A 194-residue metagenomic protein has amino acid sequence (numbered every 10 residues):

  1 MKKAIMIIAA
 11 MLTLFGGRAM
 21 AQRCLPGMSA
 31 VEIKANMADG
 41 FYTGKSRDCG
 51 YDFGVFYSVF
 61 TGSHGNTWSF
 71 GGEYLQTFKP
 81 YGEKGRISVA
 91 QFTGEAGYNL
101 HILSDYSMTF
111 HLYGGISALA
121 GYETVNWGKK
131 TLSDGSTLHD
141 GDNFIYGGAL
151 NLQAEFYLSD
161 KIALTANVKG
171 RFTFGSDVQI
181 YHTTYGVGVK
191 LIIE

Functional and structural regions predicted by a protein language model:
M1-M28, E194: Cleavable N-terminal export/targeting peptides
A4, R23-V31, G62-W68, A90 (+4 more regions): Outer-envelope beta-barrel architecture signal
M20-T77, K190-E194: Short glycine/proline- and aromatic-enriched beta-strand/turn motifs that initiate or cap beta-hairpins
G27-S29, R47-F53, R86-G94, M108-F110 (+2 more regions): Residues that define the transmembrane beta-barrel architecture of outer-membrane proteins
A30-M37, E73-P80, W127-D134, A163-K169: Flexible, solvent-exposed coil segments and beta strand-coil junctions, predominantly the extracellular/periplasmic
G40-T43, P80-I87, S133-D140, F172-D177: Extracellular loop and loop/strand-boundary signature of outer-membrane beta-barrel proteins
F56-S133, L191-E194: Gram-negative (and chloroplast) outer-membrane scaffold detector with strong preference for beta-barrel transmembrane
L75-P80, G148-E194: Predominantly the C-terminal beta-signal and adjacent terminal strand-loop region of outer-membrane beta-barrel
